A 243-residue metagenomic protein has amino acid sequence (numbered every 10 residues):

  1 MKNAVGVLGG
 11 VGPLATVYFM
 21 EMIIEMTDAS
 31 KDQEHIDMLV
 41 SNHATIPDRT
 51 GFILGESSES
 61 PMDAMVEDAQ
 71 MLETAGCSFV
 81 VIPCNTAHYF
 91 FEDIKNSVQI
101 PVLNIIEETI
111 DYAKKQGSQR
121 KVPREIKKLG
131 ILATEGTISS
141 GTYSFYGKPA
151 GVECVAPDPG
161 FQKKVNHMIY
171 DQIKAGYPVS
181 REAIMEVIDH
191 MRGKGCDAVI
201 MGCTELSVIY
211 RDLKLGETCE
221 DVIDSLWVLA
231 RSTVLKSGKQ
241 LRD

Functional and structural regions predicted by a protein language model:
M1-D243: Non-catalytic structural scaffold of enzyme domains
